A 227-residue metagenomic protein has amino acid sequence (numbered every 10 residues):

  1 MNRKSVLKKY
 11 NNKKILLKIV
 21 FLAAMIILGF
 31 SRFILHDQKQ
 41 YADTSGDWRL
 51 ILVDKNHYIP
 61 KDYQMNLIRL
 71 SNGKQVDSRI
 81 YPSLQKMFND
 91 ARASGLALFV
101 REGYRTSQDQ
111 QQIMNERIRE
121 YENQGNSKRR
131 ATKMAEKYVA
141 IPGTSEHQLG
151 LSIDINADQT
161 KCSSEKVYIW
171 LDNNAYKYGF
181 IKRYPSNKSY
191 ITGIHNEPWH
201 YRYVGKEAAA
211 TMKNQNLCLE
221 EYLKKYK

Functional and structural regions predicted by a protein language model:
N2-K227: Extracytoplasmic cell-surface/polysaccharide-interacting catalytic and binding patches
